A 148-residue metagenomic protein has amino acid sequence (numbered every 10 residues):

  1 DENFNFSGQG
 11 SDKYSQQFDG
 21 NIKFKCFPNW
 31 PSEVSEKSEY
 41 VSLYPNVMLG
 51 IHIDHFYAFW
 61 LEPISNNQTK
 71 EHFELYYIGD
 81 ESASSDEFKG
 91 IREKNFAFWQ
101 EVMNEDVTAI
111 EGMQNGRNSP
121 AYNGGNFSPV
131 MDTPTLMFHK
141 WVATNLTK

Functional and structural regions predicted by a protein language model:
D1-K148: C-terminal catalytic domain of Rieske-type non-heme iron oxygenases
